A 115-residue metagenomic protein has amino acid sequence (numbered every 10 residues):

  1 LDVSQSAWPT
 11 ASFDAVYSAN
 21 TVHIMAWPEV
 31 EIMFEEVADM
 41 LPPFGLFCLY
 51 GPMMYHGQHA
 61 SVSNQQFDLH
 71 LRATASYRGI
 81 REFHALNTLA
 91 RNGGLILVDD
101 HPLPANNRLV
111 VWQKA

Functional and structural regions predicted by a protein language model:
L1-S4: Conserved SAM-binding strand-loop segment of SAM-dependent methyltransferases
S6-V16: A short acidic, Gly/Pro-enriched loop at the edge of an enzyme's catalytic core that lines a small-molecule cofactor
D14-E31: A short SAM/SAH-binding and catalytic strip from SAM-dependent methyltransferases
E31-L46: A short glycine-rich, Lys/Arg-flanked "PGG" loop and its adjoining helix->strand segment in the class I
P43-H56: Conserved beta-strand signature within the Rossmann-like core of class I S-adenosyl-L-methionine
V62-E82, L103: Acceptor-substrate binding/catalytic loop of class I
S76-G94: Short alpha-helix
G94-A115: Core SAM-dependent methyltransferase catalytic element
